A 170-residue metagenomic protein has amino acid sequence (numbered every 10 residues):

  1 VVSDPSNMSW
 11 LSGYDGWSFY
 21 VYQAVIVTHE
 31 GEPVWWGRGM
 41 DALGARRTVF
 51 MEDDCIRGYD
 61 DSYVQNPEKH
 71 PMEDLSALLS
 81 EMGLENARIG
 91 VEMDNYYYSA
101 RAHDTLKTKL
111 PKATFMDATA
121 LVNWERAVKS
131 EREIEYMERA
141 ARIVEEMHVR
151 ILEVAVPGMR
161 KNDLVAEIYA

Functional and structural regions predicted by a protein language model:
V1-E146: A composition/biophysics-driven feature that prefers long, compositionally simple stretches
S99, V156-L164: Short, structural beta-strand-to-alpha-helix junction motif
W124, R150-V154: General structural signal for alpha-helix termini and helix-helix connectors
A141-V144, H148-I151, K161-D163: Active-site pocket-lining segments that scaffold enzyme catalytic pockets across diverse folds
E167-A170: Acidic, glycine-rich loop-and-beta core segments that form the ion-binding/anion-interacting portion of active sites
